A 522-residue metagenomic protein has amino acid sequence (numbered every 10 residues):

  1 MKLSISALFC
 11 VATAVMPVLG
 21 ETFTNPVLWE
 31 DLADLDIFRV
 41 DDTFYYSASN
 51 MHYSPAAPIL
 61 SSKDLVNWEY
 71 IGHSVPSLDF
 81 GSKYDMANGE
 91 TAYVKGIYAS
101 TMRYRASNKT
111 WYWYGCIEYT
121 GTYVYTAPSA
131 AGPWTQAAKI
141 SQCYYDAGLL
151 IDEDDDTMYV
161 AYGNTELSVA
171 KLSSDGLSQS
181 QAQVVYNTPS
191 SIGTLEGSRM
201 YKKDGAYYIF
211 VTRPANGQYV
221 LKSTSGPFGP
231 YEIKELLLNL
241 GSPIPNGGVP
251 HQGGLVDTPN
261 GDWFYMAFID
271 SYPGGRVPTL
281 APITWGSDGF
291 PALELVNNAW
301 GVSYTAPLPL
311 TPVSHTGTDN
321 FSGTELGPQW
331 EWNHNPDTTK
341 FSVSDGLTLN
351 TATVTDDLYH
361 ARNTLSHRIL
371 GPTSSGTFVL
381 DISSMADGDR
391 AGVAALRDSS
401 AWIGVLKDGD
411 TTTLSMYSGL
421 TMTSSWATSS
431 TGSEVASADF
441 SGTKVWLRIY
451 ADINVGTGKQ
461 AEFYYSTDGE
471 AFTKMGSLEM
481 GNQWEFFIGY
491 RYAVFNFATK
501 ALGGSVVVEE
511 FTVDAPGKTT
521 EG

Functional and structural regions predicted by a protein language model:
M1-E21: Fungal secretory targeting signals
V18-G522: Carbohydrate-active catalytic/glycan-binding domains of CAZyme proteins, especially the secreted or lumenal ectodomains
